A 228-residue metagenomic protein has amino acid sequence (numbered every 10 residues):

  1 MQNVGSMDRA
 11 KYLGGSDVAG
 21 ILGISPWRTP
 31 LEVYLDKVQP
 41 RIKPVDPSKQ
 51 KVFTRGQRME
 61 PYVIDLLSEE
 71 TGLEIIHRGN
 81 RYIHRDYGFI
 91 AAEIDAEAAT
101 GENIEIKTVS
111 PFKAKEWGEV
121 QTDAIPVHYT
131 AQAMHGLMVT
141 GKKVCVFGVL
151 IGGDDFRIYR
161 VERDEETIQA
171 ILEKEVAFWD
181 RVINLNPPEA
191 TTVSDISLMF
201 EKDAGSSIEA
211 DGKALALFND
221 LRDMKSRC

Functional and structural regions predicted by a protein language model:
M1-C228: Accessory terminal regions of nucleic-acid processing enzymes
